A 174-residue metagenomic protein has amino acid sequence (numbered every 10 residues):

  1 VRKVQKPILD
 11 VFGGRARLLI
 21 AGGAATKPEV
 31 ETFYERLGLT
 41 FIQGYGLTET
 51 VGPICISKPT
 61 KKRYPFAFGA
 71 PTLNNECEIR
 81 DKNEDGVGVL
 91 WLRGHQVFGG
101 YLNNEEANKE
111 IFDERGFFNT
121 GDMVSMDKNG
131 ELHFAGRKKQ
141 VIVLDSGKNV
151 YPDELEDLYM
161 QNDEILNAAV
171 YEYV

Functional and structural regions predicted by a protein language model:
V1-R63, E76, L166-N167: Gly/Ser/Thr-rich phosphate-binding loop
G23, G46, G69, D122 (+1 more regions): Active-site glycine-centered loops adjacent to acidic/histidine catalytic or metal-binding residues that shape
P65-P71, F112-R115: Short Gly/Pro-enriched turn/cap motifs at secondary-structure boundaries
E78-R80, E84-L144: Conserved ATP-binding/catalytic segment of the ANL
R115, N162-D163: Acidic-histidine catalytic/liganding microenvironments
V150-L155: ATP-dependent adenylate-forming carboxylate-activation enzymes
V174: Conserved loop-to-beta-strand segment in the C-terminal subdomain of adenylate-forming
